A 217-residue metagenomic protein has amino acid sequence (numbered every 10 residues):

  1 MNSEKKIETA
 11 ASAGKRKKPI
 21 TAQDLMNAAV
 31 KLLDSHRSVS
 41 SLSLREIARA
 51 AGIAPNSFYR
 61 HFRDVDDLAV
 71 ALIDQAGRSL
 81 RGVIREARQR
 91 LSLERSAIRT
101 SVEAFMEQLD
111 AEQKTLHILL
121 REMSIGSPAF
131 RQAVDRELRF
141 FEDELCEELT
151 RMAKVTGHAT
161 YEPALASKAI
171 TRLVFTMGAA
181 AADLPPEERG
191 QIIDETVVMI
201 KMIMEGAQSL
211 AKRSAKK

Functional and structural regions predicted by a protein language model:
M1-I20, T156-A159, S209-K217: N-terminal intrinsically disordered/low-complexity leader segments
D24, L32-D67, A71: Helix-turn-helix
L25-L33, A76, L80, F105: Short hydrophobic clusters on alpha-helical segments that form packing/core surfaces in small helical domains
F62, D67-A76, V83, L119 (+1 more regions): Alpha-helical DNA-contacting segments of helix-turn-helix folds
A71, R85-A111, I170, I193: Hydrophobic alpha-helical connector segments
Q108, E147, S167-E188, I200-R213: Amphipathic C-terminal alpha-helical segment
A111-A129, C146, A179, D183: Amphipathic alpha-helical segments used for helix-helix packing
P128-K154, A164-K168, F175, D194 (+2 more regions): Amphipathic alpha-helical packing segments from all-alpha helical-bundle domains
